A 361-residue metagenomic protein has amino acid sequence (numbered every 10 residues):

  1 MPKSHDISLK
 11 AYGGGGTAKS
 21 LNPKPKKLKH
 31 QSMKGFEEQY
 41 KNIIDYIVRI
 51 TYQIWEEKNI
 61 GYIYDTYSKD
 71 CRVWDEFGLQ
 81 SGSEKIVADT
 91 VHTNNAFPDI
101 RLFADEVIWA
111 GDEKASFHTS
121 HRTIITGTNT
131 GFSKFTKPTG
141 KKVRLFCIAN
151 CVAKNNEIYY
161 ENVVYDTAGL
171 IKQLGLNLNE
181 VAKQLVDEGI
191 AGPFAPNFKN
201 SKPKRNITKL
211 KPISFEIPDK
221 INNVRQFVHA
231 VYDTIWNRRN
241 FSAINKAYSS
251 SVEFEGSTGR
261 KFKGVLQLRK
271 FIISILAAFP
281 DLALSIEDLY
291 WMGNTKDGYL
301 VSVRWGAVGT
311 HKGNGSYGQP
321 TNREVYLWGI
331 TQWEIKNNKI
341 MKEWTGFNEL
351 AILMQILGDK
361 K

Functional and structural regions predicted by a protein language model:
P2-K361: C-terminal and inter-domain tail/linker signature
